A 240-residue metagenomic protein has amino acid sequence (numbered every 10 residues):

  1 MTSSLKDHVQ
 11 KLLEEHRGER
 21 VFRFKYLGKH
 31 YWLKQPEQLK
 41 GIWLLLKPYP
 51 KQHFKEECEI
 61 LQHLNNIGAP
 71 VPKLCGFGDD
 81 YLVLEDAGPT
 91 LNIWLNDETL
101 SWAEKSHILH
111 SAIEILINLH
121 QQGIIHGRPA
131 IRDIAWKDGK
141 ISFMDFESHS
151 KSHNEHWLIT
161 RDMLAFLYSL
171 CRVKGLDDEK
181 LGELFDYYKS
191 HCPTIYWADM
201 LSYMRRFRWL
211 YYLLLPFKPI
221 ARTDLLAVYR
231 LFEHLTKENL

Functional and structural regions predicted by a protein language model:
S4-L12: Conserved N-terminal boundary motif of the eukaryotic protein kinase catalytic domain
K11-L12, R17-K55: ATP-binding glycine-rich loop module of kinase domains
L27, F77-D79, K137-D138: Structural motif
E37, H53, P72-L109: Conserved structural core of kinase catalytic domains
L46, D97-S101, E147-E155: Short helix/strand-bridging catalytic loops that position acidic/His residues to coordinate divalent metals and engage
F54-A69, L95-R132, K137, I141 (+1 more regions): Conserved kinase catalytic-core helix
F146-L240: C-lobe/activation-segment region of protein kinase-like
